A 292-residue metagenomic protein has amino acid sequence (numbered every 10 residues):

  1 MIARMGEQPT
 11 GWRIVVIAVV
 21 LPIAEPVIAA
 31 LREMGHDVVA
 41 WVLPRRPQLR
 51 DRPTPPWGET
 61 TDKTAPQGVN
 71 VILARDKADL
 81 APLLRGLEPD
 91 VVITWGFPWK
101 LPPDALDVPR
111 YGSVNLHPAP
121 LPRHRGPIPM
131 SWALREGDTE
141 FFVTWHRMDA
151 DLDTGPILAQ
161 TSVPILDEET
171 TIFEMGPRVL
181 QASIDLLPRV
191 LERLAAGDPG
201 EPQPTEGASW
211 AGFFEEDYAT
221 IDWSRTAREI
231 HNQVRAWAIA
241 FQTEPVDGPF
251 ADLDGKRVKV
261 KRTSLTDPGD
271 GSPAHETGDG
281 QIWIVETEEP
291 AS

Functional and structural regions predicted by a protein language model:
M1-P245, S264-G269, P273-A291: One-carbon transfer enzymes
Q242-G255: Mid-to-C-terminal catalytic/tRNA-binding core of tRNA(Ile)-lysidine synthase
D252-P268: Short, solvent-exposed recognition patches
